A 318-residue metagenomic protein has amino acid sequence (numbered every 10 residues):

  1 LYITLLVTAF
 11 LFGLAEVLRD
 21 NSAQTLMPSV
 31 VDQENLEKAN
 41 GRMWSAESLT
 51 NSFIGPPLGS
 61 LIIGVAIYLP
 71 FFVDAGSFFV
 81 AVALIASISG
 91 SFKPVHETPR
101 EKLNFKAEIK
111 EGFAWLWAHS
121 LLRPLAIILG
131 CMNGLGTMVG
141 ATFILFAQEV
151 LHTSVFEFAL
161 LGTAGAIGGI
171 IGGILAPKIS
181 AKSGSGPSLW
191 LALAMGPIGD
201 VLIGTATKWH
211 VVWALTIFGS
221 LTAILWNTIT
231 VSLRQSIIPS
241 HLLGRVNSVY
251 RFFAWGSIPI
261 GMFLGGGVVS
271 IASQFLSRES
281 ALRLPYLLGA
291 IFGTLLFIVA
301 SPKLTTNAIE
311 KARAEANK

Functional and structural regions predicted by a protein language model:
Y2, A66, K110, W117 (+4 more regions): C-terminal transmembrane bundle of multi-pass solute transporters/carriers
Y2-A9, G13, K38-H96, F156 (+4 more regions): Hydrophobic alpha-helical transmembrane segments
V17-T25, S29-V30, P56, A141 (+2 more regions): Residues that mark transmembrane-helix kinks and helix-interface sites in multi-pass secondary transporters
N21-L36, M43, L243: Extended non-transmembrane interhelical loops and adjacent amphipathic helices of multipass membrane proteins
Q24-T25, N51-F53, W255-G256: Hydrophobic alpha-helical transmembrane segments of integral membrane proteins, especially lipid-exposed positions
L84-R100, I224-L233, I237-I238: Juxtamembrane interface at the ends
A86-A114, I309-N317: Flexible cytoplasmic inter-helical loops of multi-pass small-molecule transporters
